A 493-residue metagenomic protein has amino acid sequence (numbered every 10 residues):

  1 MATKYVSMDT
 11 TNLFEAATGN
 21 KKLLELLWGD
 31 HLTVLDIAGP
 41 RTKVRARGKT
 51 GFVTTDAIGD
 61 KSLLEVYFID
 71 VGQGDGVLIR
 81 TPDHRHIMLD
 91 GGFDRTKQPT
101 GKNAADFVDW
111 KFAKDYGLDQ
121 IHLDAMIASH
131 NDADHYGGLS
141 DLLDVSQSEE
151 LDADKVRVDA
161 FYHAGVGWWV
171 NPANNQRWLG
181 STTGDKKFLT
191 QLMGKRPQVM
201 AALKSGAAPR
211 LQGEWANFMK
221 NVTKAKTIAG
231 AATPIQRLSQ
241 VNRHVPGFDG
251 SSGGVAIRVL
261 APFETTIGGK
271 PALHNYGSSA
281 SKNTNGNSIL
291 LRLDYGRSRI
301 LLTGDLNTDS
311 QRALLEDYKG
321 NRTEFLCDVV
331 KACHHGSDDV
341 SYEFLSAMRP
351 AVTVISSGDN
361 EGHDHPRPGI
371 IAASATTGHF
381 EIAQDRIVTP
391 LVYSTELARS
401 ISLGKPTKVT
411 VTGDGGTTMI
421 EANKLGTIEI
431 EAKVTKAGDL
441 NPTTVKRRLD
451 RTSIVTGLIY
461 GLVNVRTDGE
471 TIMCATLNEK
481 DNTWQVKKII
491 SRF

Functional and structural regions predicted by a protein language model:
M1-N12, G19, E25, L35-A38: SH3-family beta-barrel domains
S7, D60-L63, D83, S251-G253 (+1 more regions): A short, polar/charged loop/turn motif at coil->beta-strand junctions and beta-hairpin connectors
D9-A17, K49-T55: Src homology 3 (SH3)-mediated interaction modules
A17-T18, S279: Generic detector of short alpha-helix boundary/capping microenvironments and adjacent low-complexity segments
L24-G39, V44-K49, G59-L63, V71 (+5 more regions): Flexible, acidic/histidine-containing loops and adjacent segments that form or flank the divalent-metal
T55-K61, G76-R80, P246-S251, N321: Short boundary motifs at domain starts and secondary-structure transition points
F68-A153, L260-A373: Active-site-proximal loop/helix segments of hydrolase catalytic cores
